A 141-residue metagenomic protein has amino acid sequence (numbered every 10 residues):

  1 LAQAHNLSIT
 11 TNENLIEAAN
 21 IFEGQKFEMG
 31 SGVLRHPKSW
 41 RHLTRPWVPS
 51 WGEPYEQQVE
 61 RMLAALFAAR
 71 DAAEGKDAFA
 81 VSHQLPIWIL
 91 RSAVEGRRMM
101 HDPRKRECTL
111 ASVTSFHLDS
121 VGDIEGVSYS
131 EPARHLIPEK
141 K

Functional and structural regions predicted by a protein language model:
L1-A2, L90-R91: Hydrophobic packing residues within well-ordered alpha-helices of enzyme cores
A2-L63, P138: Phosphate-handling substructures
L7-T11, E17-M29, K76, S92-K141: Acidic, low-complexity terminal tails and accessory targeting/binding regions of phosphate-metabolizing enzymes
A69-D77: Glycine-rich phosphate-binding loop signature in dinucleotide/nucleotide-binding domains
K76-Q84: Generic beta-sheet signal
I87: Phosphate-binding glycine-rich loops of NTP-binding sites
